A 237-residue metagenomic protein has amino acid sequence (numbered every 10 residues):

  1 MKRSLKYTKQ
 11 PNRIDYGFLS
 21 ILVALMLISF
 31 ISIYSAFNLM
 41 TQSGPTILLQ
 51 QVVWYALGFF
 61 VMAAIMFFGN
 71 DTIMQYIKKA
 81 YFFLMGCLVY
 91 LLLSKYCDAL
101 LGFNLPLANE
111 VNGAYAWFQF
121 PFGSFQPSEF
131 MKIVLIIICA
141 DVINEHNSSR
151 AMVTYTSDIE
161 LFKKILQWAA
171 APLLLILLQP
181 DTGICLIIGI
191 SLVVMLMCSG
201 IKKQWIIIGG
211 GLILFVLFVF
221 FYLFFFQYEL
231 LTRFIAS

Functional and structural regions predicted by a protein language model:
K2-G17, I31-S32, N38-P180: Membrane-helix boundary/helix-loop-helix interface segments in multi-pass membrane proteins
I21-I28, C87: N-terminal signal-anchor transmembrane alpha helix
K78-M85, K163-L175, T182-A236: Hydrophobic alpha-helical segments of polytopic membrane proteins
G102, A236-S237: Juxtamembrane non-transmembrane "cap" segments at the membrane-aqueous interface of multi-pass membrane proteins
